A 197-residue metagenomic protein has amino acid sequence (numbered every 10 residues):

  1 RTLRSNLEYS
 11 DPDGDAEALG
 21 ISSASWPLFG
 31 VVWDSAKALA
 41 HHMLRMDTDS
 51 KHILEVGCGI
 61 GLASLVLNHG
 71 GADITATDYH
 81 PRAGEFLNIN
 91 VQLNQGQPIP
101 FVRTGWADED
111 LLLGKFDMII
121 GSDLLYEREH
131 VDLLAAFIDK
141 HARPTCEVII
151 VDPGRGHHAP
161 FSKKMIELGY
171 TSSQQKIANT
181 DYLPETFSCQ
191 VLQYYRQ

Functional and structural regions predicted by a protein language model:
R1-Q197: S-adenosylmethionine-dependent methyltransferases
